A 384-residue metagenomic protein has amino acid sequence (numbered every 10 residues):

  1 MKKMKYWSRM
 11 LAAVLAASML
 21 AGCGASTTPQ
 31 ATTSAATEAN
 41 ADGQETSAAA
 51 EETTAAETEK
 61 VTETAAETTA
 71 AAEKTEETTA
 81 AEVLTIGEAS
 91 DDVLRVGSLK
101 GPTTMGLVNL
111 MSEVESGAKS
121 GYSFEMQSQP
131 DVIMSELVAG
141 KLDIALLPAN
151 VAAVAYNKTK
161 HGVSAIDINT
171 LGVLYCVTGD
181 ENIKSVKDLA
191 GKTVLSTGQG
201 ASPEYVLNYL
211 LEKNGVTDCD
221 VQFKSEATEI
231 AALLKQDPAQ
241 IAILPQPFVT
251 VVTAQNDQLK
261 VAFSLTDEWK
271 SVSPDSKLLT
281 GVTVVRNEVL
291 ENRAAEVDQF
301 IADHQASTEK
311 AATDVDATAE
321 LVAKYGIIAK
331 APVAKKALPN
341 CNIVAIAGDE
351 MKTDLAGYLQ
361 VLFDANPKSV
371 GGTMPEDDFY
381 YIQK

Functional and structural regions predicted by a protein language model:
S18-G22: C-terminal motif of bacterial Sec signal peptides marking the signal peptidase cleavage site
C23-T33: Bacterial lipoprotein signal-peptidase II cleavage site
E51-R95: N-terminal low-complexity, Pro/Thr/Ser-rich intrinsically disordered segments that act as propeptides or flexible
A80-Q222, Q240, Q246, V261-F263: Short, glycine-/small- and polar/acidic-enriched structural segments that line small-molecule recognition paths
N109-M111, L174-S185, K277-A295, A347: A bilobed periplasmic-binding-protein/Venus flytrap-type ligand-binding module shared by bacterial periplasmic
N150-V151, E226-L321: Pocket-lining segment of extracytoplasmic ligand-binding domains
L290-A365: Secondary-structure end/capping motifs
A356-K384: Conserved C-terminal helix/tail region of periplasmic/extracytoplasmic solute-binding proteins
